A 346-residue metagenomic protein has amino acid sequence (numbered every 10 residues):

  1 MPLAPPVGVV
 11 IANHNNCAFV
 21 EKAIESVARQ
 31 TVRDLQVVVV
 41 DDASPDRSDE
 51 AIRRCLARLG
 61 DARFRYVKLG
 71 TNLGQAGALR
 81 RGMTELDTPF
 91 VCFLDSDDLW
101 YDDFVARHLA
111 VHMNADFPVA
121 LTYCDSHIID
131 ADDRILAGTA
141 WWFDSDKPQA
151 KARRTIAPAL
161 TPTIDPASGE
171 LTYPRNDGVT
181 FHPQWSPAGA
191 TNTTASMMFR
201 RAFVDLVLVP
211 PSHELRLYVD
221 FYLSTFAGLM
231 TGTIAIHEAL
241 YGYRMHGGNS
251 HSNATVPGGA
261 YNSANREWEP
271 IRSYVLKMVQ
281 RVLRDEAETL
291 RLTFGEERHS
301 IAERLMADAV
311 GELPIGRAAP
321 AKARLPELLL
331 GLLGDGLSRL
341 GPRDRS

Functional and structural regions predicted by a protein language model:
M1, R284-S346: Membrane-interface aromatic/basic loop that binds lipid-linked glycans or pyrophosphate carriers, typified by
M1-G258: Nucleotide-sugar donor-binding/catalytic module of glycosyltransferases that assemble extracellular/cell-envelope
G82-E85, A140-F143, I164-G178, S263-E267 (+2 more regions): Short secondary-structure transition/capping segments
M83-T84, V204-D205, G248, L276 (+3 more regions): General helical structural elements
D98, I129-D130, Q184-F199, A254-T255 (+2 more regions): Short flexible/disordered coil segments
Y241-G247, S252-R291: Catalytic core of nucleotide-sugar-dependent glycosyltransferases
